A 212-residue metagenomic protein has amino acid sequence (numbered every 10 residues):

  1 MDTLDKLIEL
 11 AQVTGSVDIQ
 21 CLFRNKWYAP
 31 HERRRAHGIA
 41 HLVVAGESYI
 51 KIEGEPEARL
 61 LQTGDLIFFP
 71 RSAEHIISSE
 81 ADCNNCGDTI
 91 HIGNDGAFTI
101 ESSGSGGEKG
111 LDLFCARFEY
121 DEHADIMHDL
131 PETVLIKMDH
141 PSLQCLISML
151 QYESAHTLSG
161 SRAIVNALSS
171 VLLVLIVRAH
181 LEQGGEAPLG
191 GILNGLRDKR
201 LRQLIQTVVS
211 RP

Functional and structural regions predicted by a protein language model:
M1-F68, S72-G104: Generic protein-terminus/edge-of-domain signal
K6-L10, E74-Y152, E182-Q183: A hydrophobic/aromatic-rich effector-binding and dimerization subdomain of bacterial HTH-type transcriptional regulators
G15, M149-H156, S161: Beta-propeller and closely related beta-pinwheel folds
G38, S159-A167: Short, solvent-exposed positions on alpha-helices
G46, E80, E153-H156, A179 (+1 more regions): Generic structural signal for alpha-helix termini and adjacent loop/cap motifs
I52-E55, A155-S159, L181-E186: Short, flexible helix-adjacent loops and helix caps
D139-Y152, V165-S169, L173, V177 (+1 more regions): A short, Lys/Arg-enriched amphipathic alpha-helix from helix-turn-helix/homeodomain DNA-binding modules
